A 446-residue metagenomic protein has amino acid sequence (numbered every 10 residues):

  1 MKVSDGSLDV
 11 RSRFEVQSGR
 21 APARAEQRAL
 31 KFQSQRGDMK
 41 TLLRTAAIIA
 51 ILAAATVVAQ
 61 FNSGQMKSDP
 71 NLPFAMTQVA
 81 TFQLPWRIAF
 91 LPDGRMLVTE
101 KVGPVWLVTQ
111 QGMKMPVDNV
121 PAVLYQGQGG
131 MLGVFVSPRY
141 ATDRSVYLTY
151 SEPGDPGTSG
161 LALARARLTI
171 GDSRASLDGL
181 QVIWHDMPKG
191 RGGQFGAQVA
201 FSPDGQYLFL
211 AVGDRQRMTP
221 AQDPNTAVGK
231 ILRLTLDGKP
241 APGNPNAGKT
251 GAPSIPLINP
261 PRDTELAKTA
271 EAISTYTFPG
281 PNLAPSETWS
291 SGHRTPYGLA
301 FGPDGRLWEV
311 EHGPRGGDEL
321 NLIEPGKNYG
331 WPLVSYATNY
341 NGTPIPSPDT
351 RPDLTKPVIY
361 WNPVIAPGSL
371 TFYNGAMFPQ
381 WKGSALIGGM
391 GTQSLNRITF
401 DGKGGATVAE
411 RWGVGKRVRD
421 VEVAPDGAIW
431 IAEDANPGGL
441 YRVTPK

Functional and structural regions predicted by a protein language model:
K2-V10, E15-P22: Intrinsic, low-complexity polybasic segments
Q27-D38: Short, Lys/Arg-enriched N-terminal segments with co-localized hydrophobic residues within the first ~10-30 amino acids
G37-A46: Bacterial N-terminal signal peptides that target proteins for export
A46-T56: Bacterial N-terminal signal peptides
A59-T219, G298-A300, G305-G313, P363-D401 (+1 more regions): Acidic, Gly/Ser/Thr-rich repeat motifs that build Ca2+-stabilized beta-propeller blades
F61-D69, G129-M131, R139-A141, A162 (+4 more regions): Beta-propeller domain segments
T77, K114-P121, R174-W184, P242-G251 (+2 more regions): Beta-propeller fold detector
G405-P425: Conserved blade-ending motifs and adjacent loop-strand segments that build the rim/top face of beta-propeller domains
